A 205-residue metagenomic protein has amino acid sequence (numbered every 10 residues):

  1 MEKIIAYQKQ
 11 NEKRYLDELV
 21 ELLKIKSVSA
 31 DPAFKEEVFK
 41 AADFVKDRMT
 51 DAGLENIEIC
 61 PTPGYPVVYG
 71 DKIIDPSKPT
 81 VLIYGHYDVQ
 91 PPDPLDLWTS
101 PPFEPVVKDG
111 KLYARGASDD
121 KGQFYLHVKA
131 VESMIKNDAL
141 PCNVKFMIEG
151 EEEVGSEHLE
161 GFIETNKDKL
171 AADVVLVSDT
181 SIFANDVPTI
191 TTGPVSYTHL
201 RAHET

Functional and structural regions predicted by a protein language model:
M1-L95: N-terminal helical capping/dimerization or prosegment-like subdomains of hydrolases acting on amide or phosphate bonds
S29, V67, I73, D88 (+6 more regions): Short, flexible micro-motifs
I59, A114, L176-S178: General beta-strand structural signal in soluble alpha/beta enzymes
K78-I148: Active-site metal-coordination/substrate-binding segment of hydrolases, especially metallo-dependent peptidases
L97, T191-Y197: Short glycine/proline-enriched loop/turn "hinge" motifs that connect secondary-structure elements and lie
D120-G193: Acidic/histidine-rich catalytic neighborhood of metal-dependent amide-processing enzymes
V195, H199-T205: Residue-level detector of conserved catalytic or cofactor/ligand-binding positions in enzyme active sites
